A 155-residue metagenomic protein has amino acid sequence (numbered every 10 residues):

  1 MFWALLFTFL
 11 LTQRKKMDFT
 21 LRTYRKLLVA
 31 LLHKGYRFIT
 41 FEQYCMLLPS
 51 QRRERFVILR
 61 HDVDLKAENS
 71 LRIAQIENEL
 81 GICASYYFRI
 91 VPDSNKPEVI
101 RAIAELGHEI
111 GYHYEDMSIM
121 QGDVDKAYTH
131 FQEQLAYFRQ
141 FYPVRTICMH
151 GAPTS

Functional and structural regions predicted by a protein language model:
F2-S155: Catalytic alpha-helical scaffold of carbohydrate-active enzymes acting on polysaccharides/glycoconjugates
